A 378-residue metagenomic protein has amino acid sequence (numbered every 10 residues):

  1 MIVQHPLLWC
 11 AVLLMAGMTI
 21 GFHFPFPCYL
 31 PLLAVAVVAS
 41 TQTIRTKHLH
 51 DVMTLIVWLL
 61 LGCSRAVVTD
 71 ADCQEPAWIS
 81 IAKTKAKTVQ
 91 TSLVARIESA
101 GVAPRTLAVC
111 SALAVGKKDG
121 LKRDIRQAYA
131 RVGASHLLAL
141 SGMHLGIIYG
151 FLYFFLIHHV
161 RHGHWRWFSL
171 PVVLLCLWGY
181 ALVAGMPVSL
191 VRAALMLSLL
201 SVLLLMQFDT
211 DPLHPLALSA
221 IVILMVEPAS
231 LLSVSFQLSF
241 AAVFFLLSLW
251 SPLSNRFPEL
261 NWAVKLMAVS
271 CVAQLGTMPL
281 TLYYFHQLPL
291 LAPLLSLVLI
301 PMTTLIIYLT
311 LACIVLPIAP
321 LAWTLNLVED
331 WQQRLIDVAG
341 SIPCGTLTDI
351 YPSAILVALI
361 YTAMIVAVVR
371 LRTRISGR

Functional and structural regions predicted by a protein language model:
I2, C73-A194, S201-V202: Aromatic-rich juxtamembrane segments at the membrane interface
P6-M15, T19, H23-Y29, D51-M53 (+3 more regions): Internal transmembrane alpha-helical bundles of multi-pass membrane proteins
P31-T41: Central hydrophobic cores of alpha-helical transmembrane segments in multi-pass inner-membrane proteins across all
L33, L140-Y153, S353-I365: Hydrophobic alpha-helical transmembrane segments
T43-E75: Transmembrane alpha-helices and immediately adjacent membrane-cytoplasm interface residues in multi-pass integral
V68-P76, E98-G101, C313-A322: Helix-to-loop transition at the C-terminal end of transmembrane segments
R126, I375-R378: Metal-dependent phosphodiesterase/nuclease catalytic metal-binding core
